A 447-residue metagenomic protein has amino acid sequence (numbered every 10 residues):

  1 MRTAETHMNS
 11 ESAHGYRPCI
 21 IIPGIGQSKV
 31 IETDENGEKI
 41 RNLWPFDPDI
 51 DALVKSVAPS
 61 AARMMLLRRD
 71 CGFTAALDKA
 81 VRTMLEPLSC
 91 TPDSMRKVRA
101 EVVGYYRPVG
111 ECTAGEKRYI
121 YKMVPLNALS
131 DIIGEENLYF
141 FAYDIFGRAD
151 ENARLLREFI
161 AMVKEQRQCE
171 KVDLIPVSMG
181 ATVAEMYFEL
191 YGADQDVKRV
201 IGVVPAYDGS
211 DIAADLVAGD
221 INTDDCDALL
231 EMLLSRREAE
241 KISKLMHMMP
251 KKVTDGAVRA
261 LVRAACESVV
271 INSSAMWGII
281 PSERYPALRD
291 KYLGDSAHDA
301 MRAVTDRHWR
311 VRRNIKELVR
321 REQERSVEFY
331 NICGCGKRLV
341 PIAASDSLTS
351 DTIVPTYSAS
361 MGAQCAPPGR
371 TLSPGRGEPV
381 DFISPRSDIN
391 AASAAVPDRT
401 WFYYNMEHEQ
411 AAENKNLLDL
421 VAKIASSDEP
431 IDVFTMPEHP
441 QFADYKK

Functional and structural regions predicted by a protein language model:
M1-I175, T182-L233, R338, L348-K447: N-terminal non-catalytic accessory region
A114-K117, V177-S178, A303-W309: Short linear motifs at secondary-structure transitions and domain/linker junctions
E136-D150, R263-S345: Alpha/beta-hydrolase fold catalytic core
D220-K241, K316-R325, F329, K337-L339: The feature captures the conserved acid-bearing segment of alpha/beta-hydrolase catalytic domains
D224-D295: Alpha/beta-hydrolase-fold enzymes
